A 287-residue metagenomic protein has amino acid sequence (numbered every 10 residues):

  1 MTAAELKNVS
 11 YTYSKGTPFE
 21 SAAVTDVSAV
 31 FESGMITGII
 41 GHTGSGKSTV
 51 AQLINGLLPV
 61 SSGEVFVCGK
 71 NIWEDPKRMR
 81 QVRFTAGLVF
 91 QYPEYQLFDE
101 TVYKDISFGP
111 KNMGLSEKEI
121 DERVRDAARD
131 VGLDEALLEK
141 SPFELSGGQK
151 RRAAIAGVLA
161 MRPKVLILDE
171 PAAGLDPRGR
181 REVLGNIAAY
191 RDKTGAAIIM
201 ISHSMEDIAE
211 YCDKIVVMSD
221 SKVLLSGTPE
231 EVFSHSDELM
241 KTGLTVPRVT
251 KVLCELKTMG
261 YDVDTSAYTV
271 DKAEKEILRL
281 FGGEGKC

Functional and structural regions predicted by a protein language model:
N55: Helix-to-loop junction immediately C-terminal to a conserved catalytic motif
E64-Q81: ABC ATPase NBD Q-loop/coupling interface
K118-A136: Conserved ABC ATPase "signature" region
S141-L145, Q149: Conserved ABC ATPase signature
R162: Conserved catalytic motifs of ABC-family nucleotide-binding domains
L166-D169: Catalytic Walker B motif of ABC-type/P-loop ATPase nucleotide-binding domains
